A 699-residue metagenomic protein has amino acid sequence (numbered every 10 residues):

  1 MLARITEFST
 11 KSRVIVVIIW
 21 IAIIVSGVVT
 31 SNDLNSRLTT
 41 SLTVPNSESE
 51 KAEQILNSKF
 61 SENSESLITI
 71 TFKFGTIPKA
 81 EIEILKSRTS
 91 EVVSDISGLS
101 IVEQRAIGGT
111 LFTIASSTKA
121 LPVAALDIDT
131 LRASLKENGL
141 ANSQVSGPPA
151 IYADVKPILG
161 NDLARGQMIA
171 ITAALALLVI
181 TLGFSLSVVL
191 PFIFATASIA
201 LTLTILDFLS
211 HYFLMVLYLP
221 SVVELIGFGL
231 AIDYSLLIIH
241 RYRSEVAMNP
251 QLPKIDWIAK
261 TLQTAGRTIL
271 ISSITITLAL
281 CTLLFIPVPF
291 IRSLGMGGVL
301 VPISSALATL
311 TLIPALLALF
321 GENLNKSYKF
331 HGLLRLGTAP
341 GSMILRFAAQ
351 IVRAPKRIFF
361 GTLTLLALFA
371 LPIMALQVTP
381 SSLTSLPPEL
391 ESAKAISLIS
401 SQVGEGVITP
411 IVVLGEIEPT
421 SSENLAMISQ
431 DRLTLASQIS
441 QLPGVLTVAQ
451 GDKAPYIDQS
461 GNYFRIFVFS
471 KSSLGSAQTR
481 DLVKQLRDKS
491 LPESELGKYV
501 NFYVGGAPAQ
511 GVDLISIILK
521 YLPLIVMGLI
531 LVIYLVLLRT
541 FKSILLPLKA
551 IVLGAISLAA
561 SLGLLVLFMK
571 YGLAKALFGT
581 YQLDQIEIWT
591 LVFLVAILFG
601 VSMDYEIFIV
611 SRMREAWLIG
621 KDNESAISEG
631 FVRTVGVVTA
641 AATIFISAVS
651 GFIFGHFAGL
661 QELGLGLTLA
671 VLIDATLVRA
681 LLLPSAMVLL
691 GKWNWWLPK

Functional and structural regions predicted by a protein language model:
M1-S36, L99-S100, K119-V378, G497-F502 (+1 more regions): Membrane-embedded transmembrane helical bundles of large multi-pass transporters/channels
A22-S26, T69-F74: Short secondary-structure junction/hinge motifs that connect adjacent elements
S36-L42, P380-S381: Ser/Thr/Pro/Gly-rich low-complexity linker/stalk segments immediately outside membranes or between
N46-L67, F74-Y152, T379-A576, Q585-I586 (+2 more regions): Structured non-transmembrane domains adjacent to transmembrane bundles in polytopic membrane proteins
